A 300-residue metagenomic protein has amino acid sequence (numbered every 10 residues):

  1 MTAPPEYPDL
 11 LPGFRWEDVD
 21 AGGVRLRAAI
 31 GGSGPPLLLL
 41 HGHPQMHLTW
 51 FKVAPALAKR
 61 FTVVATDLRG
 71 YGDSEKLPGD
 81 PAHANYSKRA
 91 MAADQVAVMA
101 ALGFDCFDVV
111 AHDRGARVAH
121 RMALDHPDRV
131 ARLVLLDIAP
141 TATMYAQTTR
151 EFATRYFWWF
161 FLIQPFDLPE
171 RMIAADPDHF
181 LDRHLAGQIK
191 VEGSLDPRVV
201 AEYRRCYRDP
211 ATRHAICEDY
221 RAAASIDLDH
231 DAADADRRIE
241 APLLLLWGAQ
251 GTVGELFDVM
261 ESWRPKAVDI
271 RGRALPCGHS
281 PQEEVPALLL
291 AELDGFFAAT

Functional and structural regions predicted by a protein language model:
T2-W16, V24-L26, P36, V64 (+5 more regions): Flexible "cap/lid" subdomain of the alpha/beta-hydrolase fold that forms the substrate-access gate
A29-K76: Conserved HGGG/HGGXW glycine-rich cap/lid loop of the alpha/beta-hydrolase fold
H41-H43, A111-H112, A116: Conserved alpha/beta-hydrolase "nucleophile elbow" surrounding the catalytic nucleophile
P44, K59, P127-D128, V268 (+1 more regions): Proline-centered flexible-loop/turn and helix-kink motifs
W50-F51, L256-F257, P286-A287: Conserved strand-to-helix beginnings and helix N-cap segments that scaffold or border functional pockets
G278-L290: Catalytic histidine-centered segment of alpha/beta-hydrolase-like enzymes
